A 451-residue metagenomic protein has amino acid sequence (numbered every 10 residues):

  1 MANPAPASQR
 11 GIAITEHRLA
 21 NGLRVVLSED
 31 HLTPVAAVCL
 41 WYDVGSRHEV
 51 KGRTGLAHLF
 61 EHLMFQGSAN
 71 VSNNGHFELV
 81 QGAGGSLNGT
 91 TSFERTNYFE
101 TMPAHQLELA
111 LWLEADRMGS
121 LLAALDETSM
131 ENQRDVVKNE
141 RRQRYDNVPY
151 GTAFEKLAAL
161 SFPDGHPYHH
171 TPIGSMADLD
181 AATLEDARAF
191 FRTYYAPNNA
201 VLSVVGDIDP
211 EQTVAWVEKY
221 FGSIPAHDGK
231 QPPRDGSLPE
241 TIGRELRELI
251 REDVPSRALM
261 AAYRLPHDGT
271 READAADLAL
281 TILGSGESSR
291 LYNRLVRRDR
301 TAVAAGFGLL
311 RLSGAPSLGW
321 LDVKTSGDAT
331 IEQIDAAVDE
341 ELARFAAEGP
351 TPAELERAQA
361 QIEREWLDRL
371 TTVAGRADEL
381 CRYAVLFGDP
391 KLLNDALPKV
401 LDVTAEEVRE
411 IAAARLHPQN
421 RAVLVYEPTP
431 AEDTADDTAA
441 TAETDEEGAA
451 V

Functional and structural regions predicted by a protein language model:
M1-S46, N70-E108, T128, R144-N199 (+10 more regions): Non-catalytic beta-strand/loop surface segments
G45-T54: Short pre-active-site segment immediately N-terminal to the catalytic Zn-binding motif
H48, Q66-V71, G119-T128, T351: Short, polar/flexible loop-turn hinges at active-site or ligand-entry regions and domain interfaces
G55-S68: Active-site SXXK
W112-R117, A215-F221, I334-E340: Short amphipathic alpha-helices in soluble, non-transmembrane regions that often serve as interface/regulatory elements
V214-K230, A346: Glycine-centered hinge/linker elements that transmit conformational signals in sensory and ligand-binding systems
